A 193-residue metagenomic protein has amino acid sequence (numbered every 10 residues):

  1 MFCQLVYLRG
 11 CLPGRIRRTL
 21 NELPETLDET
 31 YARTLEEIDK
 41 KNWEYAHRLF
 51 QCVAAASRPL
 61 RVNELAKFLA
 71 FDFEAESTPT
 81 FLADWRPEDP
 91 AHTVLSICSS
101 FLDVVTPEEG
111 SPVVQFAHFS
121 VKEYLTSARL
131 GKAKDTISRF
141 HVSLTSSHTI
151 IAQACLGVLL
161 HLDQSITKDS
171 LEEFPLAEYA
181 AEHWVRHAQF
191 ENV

Functional and structural regions predicted by a protein language model:
M1-V193: Leucine/isoleucine-rich amphipathic helices and adjacent mixed helix/strand linkers that form non-membrane
